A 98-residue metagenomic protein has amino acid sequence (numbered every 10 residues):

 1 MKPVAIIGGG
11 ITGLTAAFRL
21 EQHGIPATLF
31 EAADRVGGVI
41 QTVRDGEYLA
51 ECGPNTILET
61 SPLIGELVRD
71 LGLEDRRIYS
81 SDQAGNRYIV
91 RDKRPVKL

Functional and structural regions predicted by a protein language model:
M1-T12, T28: Beta1/beta-strand and adjacent pyrophosphate-binding region of the FAD-binding site in flavoprotein oxidoreductases
V4, F30-R35, S61-E66: Short linear motifs at secondary-structure transitions and domain/linker junctions
I7, E21-G46: Glycine-rich FAD pyrophosphate-binding loop
I11, R35-V36, I57: Hydrophobic pocket-lining residues within nucleotide cofactor-binding pockets
G13, I25, I40, L71-E74 (+1 more regions): Short secondary-structure boundary micro-motifs
G46-L98: Dinucleotide-binding Rossmann-like beta1-alpha1 core, especially the glycine-rich loop that anchors the ADP
